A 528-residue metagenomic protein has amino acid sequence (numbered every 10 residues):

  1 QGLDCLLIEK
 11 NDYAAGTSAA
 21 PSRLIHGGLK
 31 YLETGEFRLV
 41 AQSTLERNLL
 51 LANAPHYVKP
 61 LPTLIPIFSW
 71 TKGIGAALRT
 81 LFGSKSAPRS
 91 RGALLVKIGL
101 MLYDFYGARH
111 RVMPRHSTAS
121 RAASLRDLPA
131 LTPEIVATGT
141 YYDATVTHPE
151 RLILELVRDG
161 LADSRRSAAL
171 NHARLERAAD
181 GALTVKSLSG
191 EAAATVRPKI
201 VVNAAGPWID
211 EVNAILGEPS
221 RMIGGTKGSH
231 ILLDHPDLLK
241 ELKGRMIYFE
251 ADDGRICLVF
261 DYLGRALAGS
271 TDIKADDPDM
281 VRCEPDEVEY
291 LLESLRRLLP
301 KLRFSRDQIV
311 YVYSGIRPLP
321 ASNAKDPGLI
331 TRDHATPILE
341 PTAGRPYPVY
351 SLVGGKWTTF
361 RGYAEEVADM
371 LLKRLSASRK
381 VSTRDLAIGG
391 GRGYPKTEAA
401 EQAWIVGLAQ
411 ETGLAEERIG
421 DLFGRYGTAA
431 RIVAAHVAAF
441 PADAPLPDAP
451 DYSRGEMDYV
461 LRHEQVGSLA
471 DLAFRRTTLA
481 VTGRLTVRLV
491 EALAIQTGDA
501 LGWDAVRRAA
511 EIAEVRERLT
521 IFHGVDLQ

Functional and structural regions predicted by a protein language model:
G2-A20: Glycine-rich FAD pyrophosphate-binding loop
R23-L125, C257: Dinucleotide-binding Rossmann-like beta1-alpha1 core, especially the glycine-rich loop that anchors the ADP
G27, T34, R38-A52, A123 (+7 more regions): A non-catalytic, amphipathic alpha-helix used as a structural packing/dimerization or gating element in enzyme scaffolds
G83-R89, Y106-R115, L125-R166, A192 (+3 more regions): Helix-loop-beta segment of a Rossmann-like dinucleotide-binding subdomain
H116, I135, R151-E155, A214 (+3 more regions): C-terminal catalytic lobe of FAD-dependent flavoproteins
A168-L183: A conserved short coil-to-beta-strand element within the FAD-binding core of flavoproteins
G190-I200, A204: Core beta-strand elements of the Rossmann-like FAD/NAD(P) dinucleotide-binding domain in flavoenzyme oxidoreductases
G483-R488, G502-Q528: C-terminal amphipathic alpha-helical interaction region
